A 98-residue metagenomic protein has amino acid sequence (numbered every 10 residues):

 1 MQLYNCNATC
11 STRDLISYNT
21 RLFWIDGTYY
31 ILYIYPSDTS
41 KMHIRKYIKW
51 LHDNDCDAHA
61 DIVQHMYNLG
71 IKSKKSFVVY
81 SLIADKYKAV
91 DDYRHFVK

Functional and structural regions predicted by a protein language model:
M1-K98: Terminal leader/tail segments of proteins
